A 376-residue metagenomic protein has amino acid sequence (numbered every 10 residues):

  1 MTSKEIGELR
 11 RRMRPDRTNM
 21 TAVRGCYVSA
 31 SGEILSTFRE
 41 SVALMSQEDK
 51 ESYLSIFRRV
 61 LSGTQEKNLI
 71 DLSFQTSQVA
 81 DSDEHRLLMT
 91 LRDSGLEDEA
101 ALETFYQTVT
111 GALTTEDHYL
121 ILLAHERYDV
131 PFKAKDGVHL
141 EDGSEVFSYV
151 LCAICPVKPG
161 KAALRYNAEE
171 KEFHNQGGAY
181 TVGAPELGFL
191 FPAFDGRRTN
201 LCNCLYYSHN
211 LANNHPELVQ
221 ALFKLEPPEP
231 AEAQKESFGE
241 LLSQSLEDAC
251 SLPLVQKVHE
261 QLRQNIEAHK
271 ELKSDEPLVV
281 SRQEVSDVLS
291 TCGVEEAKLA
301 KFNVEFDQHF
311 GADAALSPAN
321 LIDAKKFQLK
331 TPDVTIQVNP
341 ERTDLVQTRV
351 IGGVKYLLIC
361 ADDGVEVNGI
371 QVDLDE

Functional and structural regions predicted by a protein language model:
M1-K4, T18: N-terminal amphipathic/basic helix or basic patch
S3-G7, S31: Soluble regions of membrane-associated proteins that transit the secretory/organelle pathway
R14-D323: Long, hydrophobic alpha/beta structural blocks
D275-E276, V285-E376: C-terminal, beta-strand-rich globular interaction domains
